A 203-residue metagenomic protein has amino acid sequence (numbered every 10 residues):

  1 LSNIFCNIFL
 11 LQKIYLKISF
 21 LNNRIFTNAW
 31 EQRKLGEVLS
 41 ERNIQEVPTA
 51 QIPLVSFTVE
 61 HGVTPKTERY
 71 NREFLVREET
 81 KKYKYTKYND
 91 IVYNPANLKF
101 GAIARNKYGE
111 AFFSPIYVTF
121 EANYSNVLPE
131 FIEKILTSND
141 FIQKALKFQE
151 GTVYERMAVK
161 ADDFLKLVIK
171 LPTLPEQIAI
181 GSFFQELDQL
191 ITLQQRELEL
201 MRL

Functional and structural regions predicted by a protein language model:
L1-L203: Feature detects amphipathic, helix-rich regulatory segments
